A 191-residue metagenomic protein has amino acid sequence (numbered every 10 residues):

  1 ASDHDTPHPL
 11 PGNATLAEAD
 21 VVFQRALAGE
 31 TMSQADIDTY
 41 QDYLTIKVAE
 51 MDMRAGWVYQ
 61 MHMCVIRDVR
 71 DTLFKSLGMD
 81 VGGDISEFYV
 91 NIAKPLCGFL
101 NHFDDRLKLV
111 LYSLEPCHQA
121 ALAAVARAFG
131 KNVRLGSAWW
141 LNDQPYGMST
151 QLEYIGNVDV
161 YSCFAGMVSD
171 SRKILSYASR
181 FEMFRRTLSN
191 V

Functional and structural regions predicted by a protein language model:
A1-K108, C117-V133, S149-G166, F184-S189: Histidine/acidic residue-rich metal-binding segments in metalloenzymes
P7, C64, E115, W139-L141 (+1 more regions): Catalytic metal-binding/acid-base residues of hydrolase active sites
K108-L111, R134, W139-N142, F164-V191: TerminUS-proximal long segments
Y112-Q119, W140-M148: Acidic-and-aromatic substrate-binding clefts and catalytic sites of carbohydrate-active enzymes
